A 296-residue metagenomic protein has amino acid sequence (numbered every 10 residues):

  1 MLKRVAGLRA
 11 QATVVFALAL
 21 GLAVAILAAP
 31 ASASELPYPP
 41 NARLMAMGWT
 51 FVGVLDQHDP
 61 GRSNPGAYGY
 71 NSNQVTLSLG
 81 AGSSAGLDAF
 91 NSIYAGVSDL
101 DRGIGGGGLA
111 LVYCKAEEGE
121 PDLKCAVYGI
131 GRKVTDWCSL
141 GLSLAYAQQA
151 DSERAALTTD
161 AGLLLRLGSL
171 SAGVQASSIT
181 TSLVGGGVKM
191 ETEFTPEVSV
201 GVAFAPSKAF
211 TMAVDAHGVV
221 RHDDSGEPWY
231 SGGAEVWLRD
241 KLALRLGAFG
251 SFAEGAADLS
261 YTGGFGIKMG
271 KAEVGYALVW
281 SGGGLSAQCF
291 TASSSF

Functional and structural regions predicted by a protein language model:
M1-A10: N-terminal secretory signal peptides that target proteins for export/translocation
Q11-F16, R102-I104: Intrinsically disordered, low-complexity proline-rich regions
V14-L27: Bacterial N-terminal signal peptides
S32-L44, G48-V52, N73-Q74, A81-A85 (+1 more regions): Outer-membrane beta-barrel porins/channels
G53, P65-Y68, T76: Secretion/assembly modules of Gram-negative surface proteins
D59-Y68, I93-A95: N-terminal periplasmic accessory domains that precede and gate Gram-negative outer-membrane beta-barrel machines
